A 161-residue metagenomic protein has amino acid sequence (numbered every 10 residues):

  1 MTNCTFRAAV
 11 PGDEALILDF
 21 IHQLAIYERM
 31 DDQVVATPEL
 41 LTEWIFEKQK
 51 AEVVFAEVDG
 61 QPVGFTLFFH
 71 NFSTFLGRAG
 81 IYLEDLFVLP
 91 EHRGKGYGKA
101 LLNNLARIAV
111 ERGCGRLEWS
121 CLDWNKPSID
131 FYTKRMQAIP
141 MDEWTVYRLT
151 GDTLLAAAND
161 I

Functional and structural regions predicted by a protein language model:
T5-D19: A short beta-loop-alpha structural element at the N-terminal edge of CoA-dependent acyl/N-acetyltransferase catalytic
L18-E43: Conserved GNAT-fold acetyl-CoA-binding loop/helix
E43-F55, Y82: A short helix-loop-beta-strand connector motif used in the catalytic cores of GNAT acetyltransferases and, in some
V53-F55, Q61-H70: Conserved beta-strand in the GNAT
H92, G96-N104: Conserved acetyl-CoA pyrophosphate-binding loop and the N-cap/start of the following alpha-helix in GNAT-like
K99, D123-E143: Conserved active-site alpha-helix within GNAT-family acetyltransferase domains
V110-S120: Conserved GNAT acetyl-CoA-binding A-motif
W119-S128, R148-T150: Conserved beta-strand-loop-alpha-helix junction that forms the acyl-donor binding cleft
